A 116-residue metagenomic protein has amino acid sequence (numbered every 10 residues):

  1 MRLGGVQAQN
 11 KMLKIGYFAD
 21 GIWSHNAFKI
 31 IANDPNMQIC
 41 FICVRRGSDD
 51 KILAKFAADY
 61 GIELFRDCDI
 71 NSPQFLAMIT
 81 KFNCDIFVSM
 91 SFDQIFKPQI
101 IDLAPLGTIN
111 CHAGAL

Functional and structural regions predicted by a protein language model:
R2-L116: One-carbon transfer enzymes
